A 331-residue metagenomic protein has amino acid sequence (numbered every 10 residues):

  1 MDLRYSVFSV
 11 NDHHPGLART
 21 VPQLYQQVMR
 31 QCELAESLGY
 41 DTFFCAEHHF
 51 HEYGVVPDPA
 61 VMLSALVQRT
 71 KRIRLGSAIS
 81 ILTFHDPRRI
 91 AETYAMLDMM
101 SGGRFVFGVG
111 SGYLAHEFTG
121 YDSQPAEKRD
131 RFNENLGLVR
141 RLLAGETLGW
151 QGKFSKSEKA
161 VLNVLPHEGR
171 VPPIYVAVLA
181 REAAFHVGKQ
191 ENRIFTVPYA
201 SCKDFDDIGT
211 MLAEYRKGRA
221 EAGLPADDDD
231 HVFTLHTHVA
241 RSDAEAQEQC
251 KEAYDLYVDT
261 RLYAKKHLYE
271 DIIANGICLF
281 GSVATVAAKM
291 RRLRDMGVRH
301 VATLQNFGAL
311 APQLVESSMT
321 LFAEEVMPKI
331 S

Functional and structural regions predicted by a protein language model:
M1-L3, R89-N192, D206-A213, E221: Internal, glycine-rich beta/alpha segment that forms the wall or movable "lid" of small-molecule/cofactor binding
M1-L75, P172: N-terminal beta1-alpha1-beta2 module of alpha/beta enzyme domains
Y5-V7, F43-C45, L75-S77, F105-V109 (+4 more regions): Hydrophobic faces of well-ordered beta-strands that scaffold small-molecule active sites in alpha/beta enzyme cores
V7-S9, S37, A126-V161, D204-R299 (+1 more regions): An alpha-helical appendage that flanks or caps ligand/catalytic pockets
N11-Q26, S80-R88, E168-L179, A240 (+1 more regions): Active-site mouth loops of central-metabolism enzymes
A35, G39, E47, L66 (+10 more regions): Conserved, mostly hydrophobic/aromatic
T42-L66, I81, Y113, Y199-K203 (+1 more regions): Glycine-rich, proline-tolerant flexible connector loops at the mouths of alpha/beta enzymes
Y53-S77, R131-N135, M319-S331: Alpha-helix-loop-beta-strand connector modules within alpha/beta enzyme cores
